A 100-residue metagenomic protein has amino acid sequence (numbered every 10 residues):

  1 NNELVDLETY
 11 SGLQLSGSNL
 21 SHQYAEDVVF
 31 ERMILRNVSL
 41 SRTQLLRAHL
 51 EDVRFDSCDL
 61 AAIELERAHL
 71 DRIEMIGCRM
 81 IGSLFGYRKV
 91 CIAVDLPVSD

Functional and structural regions predicted by a protein language model:
N1-D100: Tandem repeat scaffolds
